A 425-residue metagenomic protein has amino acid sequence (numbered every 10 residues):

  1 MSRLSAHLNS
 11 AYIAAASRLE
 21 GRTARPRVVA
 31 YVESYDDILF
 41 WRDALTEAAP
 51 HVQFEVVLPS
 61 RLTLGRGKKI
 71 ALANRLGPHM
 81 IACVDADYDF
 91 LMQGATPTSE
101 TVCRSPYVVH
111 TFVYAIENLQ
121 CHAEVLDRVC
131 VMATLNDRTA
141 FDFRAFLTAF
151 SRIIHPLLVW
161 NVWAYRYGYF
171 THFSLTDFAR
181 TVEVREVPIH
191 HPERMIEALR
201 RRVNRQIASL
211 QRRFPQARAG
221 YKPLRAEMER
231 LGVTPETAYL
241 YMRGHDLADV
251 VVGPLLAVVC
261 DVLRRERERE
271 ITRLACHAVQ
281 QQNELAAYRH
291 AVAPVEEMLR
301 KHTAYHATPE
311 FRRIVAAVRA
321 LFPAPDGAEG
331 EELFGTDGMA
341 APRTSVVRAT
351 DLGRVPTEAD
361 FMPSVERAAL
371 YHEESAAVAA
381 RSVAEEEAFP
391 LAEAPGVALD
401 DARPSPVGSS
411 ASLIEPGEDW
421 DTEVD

Functional and structural regions predicted by a protein language model:
M1-A380, E385-L391, L399, S410 (+1 more regions): Acidic, divalent-metal-binding catalytic cores of TOPRIM and closely related two-metal-ion phosphodiester/pyrophosphate
